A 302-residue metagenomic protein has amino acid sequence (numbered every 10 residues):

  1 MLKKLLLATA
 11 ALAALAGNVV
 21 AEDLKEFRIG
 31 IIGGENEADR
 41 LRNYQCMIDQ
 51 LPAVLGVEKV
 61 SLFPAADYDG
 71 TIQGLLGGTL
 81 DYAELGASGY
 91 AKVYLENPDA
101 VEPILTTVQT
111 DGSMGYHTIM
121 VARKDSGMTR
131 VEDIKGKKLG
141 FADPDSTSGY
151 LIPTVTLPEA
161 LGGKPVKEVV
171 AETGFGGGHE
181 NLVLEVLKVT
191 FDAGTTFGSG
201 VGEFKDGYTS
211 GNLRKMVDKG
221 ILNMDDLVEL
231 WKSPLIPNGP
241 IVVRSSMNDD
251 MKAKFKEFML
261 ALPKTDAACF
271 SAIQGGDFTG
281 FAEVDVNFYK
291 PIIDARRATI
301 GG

Functional and structural regions predicted by a protein language model:
M1-L6: Bacterial N-terminal signal peptides that target proteins for export
A8-T9, V19: Cleavable N-terminal signal peptides
L15-A21: Sec/Tat signal peptide C-region and signal peptidase I cleavage site
E22-G30, E35-C46, P52, V243-G302: An extracytoplasmic/periplasmic, membrane-proximal ligand-sensing/linker region
L24-V54, S88, S113-L184, K188 (+1 more regions): Bilobed "Venus flytrap"/periplasmic-binding protein-like clamshell domains and structurally analogous long
K25-I32, P103-I119, G211-S245, A253-K256 (+1 more regions): Periplasmic-binding protein-like
F63-A100, N181, E203-F204, M216: Pocket-flanking alpha-helical
G140, P144-N248: Pocket-lining segment of extracytoplasmic ligand-binding domains
